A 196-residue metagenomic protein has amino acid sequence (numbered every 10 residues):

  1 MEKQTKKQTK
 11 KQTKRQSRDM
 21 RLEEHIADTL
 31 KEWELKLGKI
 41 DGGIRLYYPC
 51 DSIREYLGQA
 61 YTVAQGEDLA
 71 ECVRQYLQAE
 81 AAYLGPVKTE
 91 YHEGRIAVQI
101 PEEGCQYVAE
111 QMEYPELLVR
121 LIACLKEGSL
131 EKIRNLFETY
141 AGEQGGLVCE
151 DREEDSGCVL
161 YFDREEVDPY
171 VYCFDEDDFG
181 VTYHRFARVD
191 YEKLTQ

Functional and structural regions predicted by a protein language model:
K14-L46: Positively charged, polyanion-binding regions of nucleic-acid-associated proteins
A27-L30, E34, R54, A70 (+6 more regions): Residue-level detector of alpha-helical secondary structure
K39-A60, E116-L125: Short glycine-rich, basic-tinged beta-strand/loop micro-motifs
I44, R54-P86: Charge-enriched amphipathic alpha-helical scaffolds
Q78-E113, C158, F162-E165, D178-V181: Charged low-complexity interaction tracts in eukaryotic proteins
E110-Q196: Residues within mature, well-folded domains
